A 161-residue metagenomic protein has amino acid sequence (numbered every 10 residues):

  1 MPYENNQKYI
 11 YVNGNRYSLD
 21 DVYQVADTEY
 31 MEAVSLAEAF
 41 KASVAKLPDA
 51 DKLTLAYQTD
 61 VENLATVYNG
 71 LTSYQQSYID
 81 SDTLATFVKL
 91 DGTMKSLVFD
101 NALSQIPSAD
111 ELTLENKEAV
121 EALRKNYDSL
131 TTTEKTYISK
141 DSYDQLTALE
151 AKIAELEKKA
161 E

Functional and structural regions predicted by a protein language model:
P2-E161: Beta-rich interaction/scaffold domains
